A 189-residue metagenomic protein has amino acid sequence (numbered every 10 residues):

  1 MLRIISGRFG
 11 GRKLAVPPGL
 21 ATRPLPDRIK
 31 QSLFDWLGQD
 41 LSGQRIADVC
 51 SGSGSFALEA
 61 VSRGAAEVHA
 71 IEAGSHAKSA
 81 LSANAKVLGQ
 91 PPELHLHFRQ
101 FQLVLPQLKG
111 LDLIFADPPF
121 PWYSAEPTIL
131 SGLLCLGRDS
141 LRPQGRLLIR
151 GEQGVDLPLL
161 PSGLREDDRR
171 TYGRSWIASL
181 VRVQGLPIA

Functional and structural regions predicted by a protein language model:
M1-A189: Class I S-adenosyl-L-methionine-dependent methyltransferase catalytic core
